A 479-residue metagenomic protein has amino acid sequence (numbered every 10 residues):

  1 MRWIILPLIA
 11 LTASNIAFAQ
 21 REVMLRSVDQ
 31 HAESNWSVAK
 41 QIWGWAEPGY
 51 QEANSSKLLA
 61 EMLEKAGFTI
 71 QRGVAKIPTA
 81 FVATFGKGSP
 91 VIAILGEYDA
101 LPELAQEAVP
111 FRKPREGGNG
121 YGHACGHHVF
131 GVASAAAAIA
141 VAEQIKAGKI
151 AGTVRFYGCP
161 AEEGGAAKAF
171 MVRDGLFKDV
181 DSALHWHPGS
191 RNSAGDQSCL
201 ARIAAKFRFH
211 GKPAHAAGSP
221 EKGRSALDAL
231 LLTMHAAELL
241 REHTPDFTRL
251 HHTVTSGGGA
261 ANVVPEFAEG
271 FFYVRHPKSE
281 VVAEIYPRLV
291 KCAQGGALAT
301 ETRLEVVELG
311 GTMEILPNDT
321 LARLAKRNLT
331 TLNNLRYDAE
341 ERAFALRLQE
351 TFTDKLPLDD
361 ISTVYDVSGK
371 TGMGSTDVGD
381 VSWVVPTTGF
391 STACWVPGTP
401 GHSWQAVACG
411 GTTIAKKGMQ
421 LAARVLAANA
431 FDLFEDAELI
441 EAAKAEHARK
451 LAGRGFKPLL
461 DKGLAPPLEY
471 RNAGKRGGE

Functional and structural regions predicted by a protein language model:
M1-I4: Positively charged n-region of N-terminal signal peptides that target proteins for export
L6-P7, A17: Cleavable N-terminal signal peptides
A13-S14: N-terminal signal peptide c-region/cleavage motif recognized by signal peptidases
Q20-H123, V132-G152: Acidic/His- and Gly-rich active-site-bordering loop/insert found across diverse amide/peptide-bond hydrolases
V28-N35, A39, W43-A46, G67 (+5 more regions): Sec/Tat-exported extracytoplasmic proteins
I42, A83, I94, H127 (+9 more regions): Divalent metal-coordination and catalytic microenvironments
R112-G122, H128-V129, I145-P265, R275: Histidine/acidic-residue-rich, glycine-tolerant segments that coordinate divalent metal ions
L231-E479: Metal-dependent amide/peptide-bond hydrolase catalytic core, centered on the "pita-bread" metallohydrolase fold
